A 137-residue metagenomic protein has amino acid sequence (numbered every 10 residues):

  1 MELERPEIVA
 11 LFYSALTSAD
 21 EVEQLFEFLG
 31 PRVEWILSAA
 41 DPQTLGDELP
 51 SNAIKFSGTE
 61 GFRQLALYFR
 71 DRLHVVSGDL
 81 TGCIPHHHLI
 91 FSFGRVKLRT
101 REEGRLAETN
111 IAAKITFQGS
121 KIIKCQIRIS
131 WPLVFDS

Functional and structural regions predicted by a protein language model:
M1-E2, S51-K55, G104: Alpha-helix initiation/capping motif
M1-P31: Short, low-complexity N-terminal intrinsically disordered segments enriched in polar/charged residues
P6, F12-L16, F56-G58, F69-R72 (+2 more regions): A short linear-motif detector with a strong N-terminal bias
V9-F12, Q24-L25, V33, F62 (+3 more regions): Hydrophobic pocket/interface hotspot
V22, P31-H87: A solvent-exposed, acidic/Ser-Thr-rich amphipathic alpha-helical stretch
F69-S137: A beta-strand edge to alpha-helix "cap/lid" segment located at domain peripheries
